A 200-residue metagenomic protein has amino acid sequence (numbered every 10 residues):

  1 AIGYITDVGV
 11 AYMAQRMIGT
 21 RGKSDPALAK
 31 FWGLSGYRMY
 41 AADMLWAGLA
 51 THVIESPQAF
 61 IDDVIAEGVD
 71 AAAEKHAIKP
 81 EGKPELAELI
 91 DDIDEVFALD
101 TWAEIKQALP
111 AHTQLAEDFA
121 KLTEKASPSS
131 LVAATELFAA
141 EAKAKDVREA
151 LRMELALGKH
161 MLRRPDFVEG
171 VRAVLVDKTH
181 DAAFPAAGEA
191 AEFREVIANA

Functional and structural regions predicted by a protein language model:
A1-D91, E95, K159: Conserved catalytic cores of soluble enzyme domains, especially glycine-rich substrate-binding beta-alpha loops
I5-T6, Q15, S24, A42 (+8 more regions): Generic marker of "main functional regions" within proteins
M39, E55-S56, P84, D100 (+2 more regions): Short coil/turn linker and secondary-structure boundary residues
A66-A140: Helix-loop elements that line ligand-binding/catalytic pockets
A108-L115, T123, S127-A200: Long, low-complexity C-terminal extensions of enzymes
